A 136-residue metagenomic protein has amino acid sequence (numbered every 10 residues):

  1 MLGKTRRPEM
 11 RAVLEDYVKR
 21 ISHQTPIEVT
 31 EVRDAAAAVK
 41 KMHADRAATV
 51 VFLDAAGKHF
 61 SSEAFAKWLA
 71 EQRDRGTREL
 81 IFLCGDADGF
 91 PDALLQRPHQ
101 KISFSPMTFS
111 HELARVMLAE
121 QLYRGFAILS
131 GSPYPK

Functional and structural regions predicted by a protein language model:
M1-K136: Post-transcriptional modification and biogenesis factors for structured RNAs of the translation apparatus
